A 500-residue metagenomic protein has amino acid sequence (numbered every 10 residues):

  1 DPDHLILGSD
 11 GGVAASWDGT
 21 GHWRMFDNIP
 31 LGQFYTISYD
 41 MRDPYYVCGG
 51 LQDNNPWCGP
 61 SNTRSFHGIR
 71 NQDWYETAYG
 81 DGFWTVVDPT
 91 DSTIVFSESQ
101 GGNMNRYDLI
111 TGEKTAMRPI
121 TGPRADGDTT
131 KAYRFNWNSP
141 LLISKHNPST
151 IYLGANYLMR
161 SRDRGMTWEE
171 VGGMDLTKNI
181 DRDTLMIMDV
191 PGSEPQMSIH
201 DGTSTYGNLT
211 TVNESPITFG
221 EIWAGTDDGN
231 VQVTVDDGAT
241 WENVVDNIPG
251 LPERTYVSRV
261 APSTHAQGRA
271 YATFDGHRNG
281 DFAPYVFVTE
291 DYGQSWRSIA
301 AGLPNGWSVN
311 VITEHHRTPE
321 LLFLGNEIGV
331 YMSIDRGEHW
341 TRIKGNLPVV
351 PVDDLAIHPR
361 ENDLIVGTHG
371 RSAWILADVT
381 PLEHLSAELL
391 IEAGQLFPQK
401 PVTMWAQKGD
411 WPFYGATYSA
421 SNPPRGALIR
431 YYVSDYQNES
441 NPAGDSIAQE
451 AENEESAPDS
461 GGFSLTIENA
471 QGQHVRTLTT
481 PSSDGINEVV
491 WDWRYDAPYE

Functional and structural regions predicted by a protein language model:
D1-T417, P424-A427, Y432-Y436: Beta-propeller blade termini and top-face loops
P252-E253, H474-E500: Glycine-centered tight-turn motifs at strand-turn-strand junctions
F287, S464-E468: Beta-strand signatures of extracellular beta-sandwich domains
R336, N469-Q473: Short, glycine-anchored, charge-dense loop/turn motifs used at functional sites
P398-P401, I467-N469, T480: Surface-exposed beta-strand edges and flanking loops
W405-G462, E488-V490: Contiguous beta-strand segments within globular domains
